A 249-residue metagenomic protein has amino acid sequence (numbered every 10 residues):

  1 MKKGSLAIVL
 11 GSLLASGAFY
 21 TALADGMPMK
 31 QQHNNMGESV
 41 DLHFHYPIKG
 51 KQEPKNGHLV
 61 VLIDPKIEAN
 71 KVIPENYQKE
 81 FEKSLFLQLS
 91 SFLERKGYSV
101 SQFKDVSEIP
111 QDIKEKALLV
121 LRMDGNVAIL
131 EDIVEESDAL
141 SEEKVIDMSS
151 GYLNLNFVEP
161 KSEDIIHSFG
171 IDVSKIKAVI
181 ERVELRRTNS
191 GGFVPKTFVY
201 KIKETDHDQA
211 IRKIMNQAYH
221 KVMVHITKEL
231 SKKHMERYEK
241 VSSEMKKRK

Functional and structural regions predicted by a protein language model:
M1-V9: Bacterial N-terminal signal peptides that target proteins for export
V9-G17: Bacterial N-terminal signal peptides
Y20-G97, Y200-K201, D208, K213-N216 (+1 more regions): A structural "domain/chain start" motif
P74-S141: Short, solvent-exposed, polar/charged sequence segments at loop or secondary-structure edges
F92-G97, L153-E159, E184-N189: Short C-terminal domain-edge/linker segments immediately following a structured domain
Q111-R182: Surface-exposed short loop/turn segments
I133-E143, R186-Y200: Flexible, solvent-exposed loop segments that connect beta-strands
H167, V194-F198, D206: Charged, elongated alpha-helical/coil segments that serve as electrostatic interaction surfaces for nucleic-acid
